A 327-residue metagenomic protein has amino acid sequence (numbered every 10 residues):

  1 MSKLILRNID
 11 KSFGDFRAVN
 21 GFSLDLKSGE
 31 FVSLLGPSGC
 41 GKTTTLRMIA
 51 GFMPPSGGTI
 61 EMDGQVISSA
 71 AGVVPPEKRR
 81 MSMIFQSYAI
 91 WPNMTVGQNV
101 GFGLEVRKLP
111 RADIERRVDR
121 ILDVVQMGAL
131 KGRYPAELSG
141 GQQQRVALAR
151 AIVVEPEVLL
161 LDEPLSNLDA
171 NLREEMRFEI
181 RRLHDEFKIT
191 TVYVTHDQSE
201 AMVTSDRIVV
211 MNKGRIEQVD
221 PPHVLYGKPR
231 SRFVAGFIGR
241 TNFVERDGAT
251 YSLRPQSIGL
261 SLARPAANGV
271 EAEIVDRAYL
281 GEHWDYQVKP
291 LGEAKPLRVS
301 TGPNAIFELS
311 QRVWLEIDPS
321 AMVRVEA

Functional and structural regions predicted by a protein language model:
F31, P75-S82, Q86, I90-R230: ABC ATPase nucleotide-binding domains
L35-P37: The feature captures the beta-strand-to-loop junction immediately N-terminal to the Walker
T43-L46, V146: ABC ATPase nucleotide-binding domain helices that frame the ATP-binding cleft
A50: Helix-to-loop junction immediately C-terminal to a conserved catalytic motif
G58-S69: Conserved ABC transporter NBD signature motif
T241, T250-A327: Non-catalytic connector elements of ABC transporters
